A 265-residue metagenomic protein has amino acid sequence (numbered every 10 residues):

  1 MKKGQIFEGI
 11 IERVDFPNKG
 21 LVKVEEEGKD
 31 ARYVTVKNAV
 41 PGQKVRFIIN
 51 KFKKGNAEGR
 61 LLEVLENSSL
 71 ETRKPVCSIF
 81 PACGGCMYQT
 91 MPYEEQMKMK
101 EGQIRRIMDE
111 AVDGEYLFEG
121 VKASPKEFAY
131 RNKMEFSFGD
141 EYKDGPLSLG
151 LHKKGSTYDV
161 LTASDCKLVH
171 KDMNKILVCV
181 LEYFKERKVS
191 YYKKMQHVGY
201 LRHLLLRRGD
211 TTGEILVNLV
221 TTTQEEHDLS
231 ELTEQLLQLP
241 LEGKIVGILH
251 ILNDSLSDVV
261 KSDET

Functional and structural regions predicted by a protein language model:
M1-T265: Accessory RNA-recognition modules of RNA-modification enzymes
